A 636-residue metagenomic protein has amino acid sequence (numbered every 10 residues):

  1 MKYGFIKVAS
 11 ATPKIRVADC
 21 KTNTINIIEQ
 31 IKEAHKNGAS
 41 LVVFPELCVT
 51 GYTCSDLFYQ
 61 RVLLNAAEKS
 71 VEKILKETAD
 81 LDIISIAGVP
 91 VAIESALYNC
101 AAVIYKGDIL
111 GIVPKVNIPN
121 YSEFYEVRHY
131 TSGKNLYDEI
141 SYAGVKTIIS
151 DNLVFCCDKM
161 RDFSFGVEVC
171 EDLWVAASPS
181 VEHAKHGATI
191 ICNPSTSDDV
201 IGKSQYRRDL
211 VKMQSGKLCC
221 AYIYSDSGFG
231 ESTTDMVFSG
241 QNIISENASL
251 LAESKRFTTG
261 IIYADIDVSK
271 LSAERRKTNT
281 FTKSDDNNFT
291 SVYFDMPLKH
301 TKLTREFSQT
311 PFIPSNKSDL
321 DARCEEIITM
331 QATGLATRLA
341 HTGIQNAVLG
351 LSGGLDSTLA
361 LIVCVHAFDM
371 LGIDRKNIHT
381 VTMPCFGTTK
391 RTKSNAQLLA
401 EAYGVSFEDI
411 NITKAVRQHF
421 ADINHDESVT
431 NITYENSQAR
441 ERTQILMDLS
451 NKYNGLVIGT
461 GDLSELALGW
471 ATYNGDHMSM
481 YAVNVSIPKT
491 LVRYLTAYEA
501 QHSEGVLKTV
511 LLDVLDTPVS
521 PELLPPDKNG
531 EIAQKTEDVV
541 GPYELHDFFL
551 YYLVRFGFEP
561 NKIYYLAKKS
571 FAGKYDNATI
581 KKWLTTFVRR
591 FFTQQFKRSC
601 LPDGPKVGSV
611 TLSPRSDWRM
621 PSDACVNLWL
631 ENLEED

Functional and structural regions predicted by a protein language model:
M1-G350, H366-K376, F407: Enzyme catalytic cores with a strong preference for nitrogen-chemistry domains
K7, K159-F163, C219-C220, F229-S232 (+4 more regions): ATP/NTP-dependent adenylation/nucleotidyl-transfer catalytic domains that generate, transfer, or process NMP-activated
